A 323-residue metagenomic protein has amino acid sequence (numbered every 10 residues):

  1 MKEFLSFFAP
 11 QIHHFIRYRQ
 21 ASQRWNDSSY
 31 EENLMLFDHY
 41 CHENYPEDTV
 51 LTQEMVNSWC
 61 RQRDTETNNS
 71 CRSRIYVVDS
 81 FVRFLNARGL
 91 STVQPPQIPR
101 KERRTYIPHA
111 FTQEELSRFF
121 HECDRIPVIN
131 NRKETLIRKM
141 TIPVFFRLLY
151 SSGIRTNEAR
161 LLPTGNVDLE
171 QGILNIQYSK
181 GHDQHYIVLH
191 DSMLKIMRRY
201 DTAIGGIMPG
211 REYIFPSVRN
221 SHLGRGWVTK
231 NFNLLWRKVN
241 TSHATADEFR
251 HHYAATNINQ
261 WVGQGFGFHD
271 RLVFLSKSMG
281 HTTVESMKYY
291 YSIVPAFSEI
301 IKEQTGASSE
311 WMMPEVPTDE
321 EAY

Functional and structural regions predicted by a protein language model:
M1-Y323: Conserved catalytic core of the tyrosine transesterase superfamily
